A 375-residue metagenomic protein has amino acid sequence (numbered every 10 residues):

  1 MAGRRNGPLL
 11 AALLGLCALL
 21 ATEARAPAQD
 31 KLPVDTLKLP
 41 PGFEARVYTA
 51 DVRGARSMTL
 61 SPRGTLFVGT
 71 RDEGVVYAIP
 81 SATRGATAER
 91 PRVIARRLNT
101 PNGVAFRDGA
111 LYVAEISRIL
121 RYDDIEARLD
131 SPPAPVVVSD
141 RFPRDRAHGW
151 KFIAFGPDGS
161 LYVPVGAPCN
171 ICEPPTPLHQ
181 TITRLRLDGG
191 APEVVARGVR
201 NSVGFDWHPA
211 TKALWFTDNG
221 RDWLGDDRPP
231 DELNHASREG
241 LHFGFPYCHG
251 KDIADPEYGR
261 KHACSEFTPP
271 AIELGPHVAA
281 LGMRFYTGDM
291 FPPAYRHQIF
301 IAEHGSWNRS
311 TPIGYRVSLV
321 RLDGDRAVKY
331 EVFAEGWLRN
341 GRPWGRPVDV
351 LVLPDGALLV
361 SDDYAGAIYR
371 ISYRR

Functional and structural regions predicted by a protein language model:
Q29-P41, W150, A167-N170, P177-Q180 (+6 more regions): Beta-propeller domain segments
V47-V52, R92-R97, V138-D145, V194-G198 (+3 more regions): Surface loop/turn motifs at the tips and blade-to-blade linkers of beta-strand repeat domains
D51, S61, R107, A154-D158 (+3 more regions): Structural WD40 beta-propeller signal
G54, D72, R90, R97-T100 (+9 more regions): Beta-rich catalytic cores
M58, V104, I153, S202-F205 (+2 more regions): Hydrophobic core register within WD40 beta-propeller blades
T65-G69, A110-V113, S160-P164, A213-T217 (+3 more regions): Conserved beta-propeller blade signature
P91, T100, S117-G156, P164-A167 (+1 more regions): Asp-box/WD-like beta-propeller blade repeats and closely related beta-sheet repeat scaffolds
L351-R375: Blade-level signature of beta-propeller repeat domains, shared across WD40, Kelch, NHL, RCC1 and BNR/Asp-box propellers
